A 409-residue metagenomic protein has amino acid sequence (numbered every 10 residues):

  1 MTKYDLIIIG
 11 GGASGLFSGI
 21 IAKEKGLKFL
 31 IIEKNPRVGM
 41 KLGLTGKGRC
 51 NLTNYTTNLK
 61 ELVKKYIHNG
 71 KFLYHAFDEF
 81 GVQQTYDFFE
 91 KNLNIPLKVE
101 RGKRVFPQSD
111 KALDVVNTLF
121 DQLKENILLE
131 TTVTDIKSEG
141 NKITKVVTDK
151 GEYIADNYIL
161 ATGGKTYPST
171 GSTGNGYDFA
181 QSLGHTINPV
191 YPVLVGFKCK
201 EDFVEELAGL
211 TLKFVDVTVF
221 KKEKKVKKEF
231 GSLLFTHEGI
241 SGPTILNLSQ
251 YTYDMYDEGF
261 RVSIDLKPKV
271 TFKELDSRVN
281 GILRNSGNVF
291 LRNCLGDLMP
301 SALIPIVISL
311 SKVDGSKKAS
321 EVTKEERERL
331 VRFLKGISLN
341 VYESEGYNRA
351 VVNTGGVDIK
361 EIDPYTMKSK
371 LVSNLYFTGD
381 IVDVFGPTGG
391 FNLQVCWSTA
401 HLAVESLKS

Functional and structural regions predicted by a protein language model:
M1-S14: Beta1/beta-strand and adjacent pyrophosphate-binding region of the FAD-binding site in flavoprotein oxidoreductases
I7, K23-K47: Glycine-rich FAD pyrophosphate-binding loop
I7-I9, I32, V133, Y153-P168 (+4 more regions): Short hydrophobic core segments
P36-V38, G43-L44, L52, T56-L59 (+2 more regions): An anion/pyrophosphate-binding glycine-rich loop and adjacent beta-alpha core in soluble alpha-beta enzymes
H75-N157: Feature captures the FAD/FMN-dependent oxidoreductase FAD-binding
L129, D135, P305-F385: A glycine-rich dinucleotide-binding beta-alpha-beta segment and adjacent secondary-structure elements that constitute
N157-F203: Glycine-rich loop(s) and the adjacent beta-strand/alpha-helix scaffold that form part
T166-F179, L183, V384-S409: A conserved FAD-binding loop/helix module that cradles the flavin
